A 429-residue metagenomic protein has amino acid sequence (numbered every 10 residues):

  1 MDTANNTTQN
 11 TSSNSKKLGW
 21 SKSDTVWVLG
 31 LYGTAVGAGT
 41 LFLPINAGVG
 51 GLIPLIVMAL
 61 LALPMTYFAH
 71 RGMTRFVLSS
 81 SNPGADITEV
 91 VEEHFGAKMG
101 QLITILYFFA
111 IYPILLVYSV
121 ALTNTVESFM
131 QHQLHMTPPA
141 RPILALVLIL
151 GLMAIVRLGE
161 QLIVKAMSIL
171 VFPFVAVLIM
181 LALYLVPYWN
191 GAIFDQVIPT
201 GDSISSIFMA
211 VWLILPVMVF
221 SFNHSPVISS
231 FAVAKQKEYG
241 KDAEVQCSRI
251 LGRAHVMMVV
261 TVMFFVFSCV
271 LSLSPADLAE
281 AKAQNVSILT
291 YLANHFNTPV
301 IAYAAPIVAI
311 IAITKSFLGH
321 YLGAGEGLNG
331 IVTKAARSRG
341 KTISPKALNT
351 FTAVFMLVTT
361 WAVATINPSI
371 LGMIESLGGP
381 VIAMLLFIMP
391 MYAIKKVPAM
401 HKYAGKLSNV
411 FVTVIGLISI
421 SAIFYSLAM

Functional and structural regions predicted by a protein language model:
M1-I45, Y67-R71, V397-Y403, N409-I420: Membrane-interface "cap" regions at the ends of multi-pass membrane proteins
L18, K22, P44-R75, M99: Extracellular loop-to-transmembrane helix junctions
K22-I45, Y107-I111, Y184-W189, I198-C269 (+2 more regions): Hydrophobic, membrane-embedded alpha-helices of multi-pass small-molecule transporters
V28-T34, I105, M130-G159, P173-A182 (+2 more regions): Transmembrane alpha-helical segments of multi-pass small-molecule transport proteins
A69-V77, P83-V90, H94-L134, P306-I331: Hydrophobic transmembrane alpha-helices that form the core helical bundles of multi-pass secondary transporters
A85-A97, M257-T314: TM-loop-TM module centered on a large, flexible mid-protein loop between adjacent transmembrane helices in multi-pass
L122-V126, P142, L146, L150-Y188 (+2 more regions): Membrane-interface loop-to-helix entry segments
V156, F172-D202, M218-F222, V270 (+2 more regions): Hydrophobic alpha-helical segments and their helix-loop junctions in multi-pass secondary transporters
